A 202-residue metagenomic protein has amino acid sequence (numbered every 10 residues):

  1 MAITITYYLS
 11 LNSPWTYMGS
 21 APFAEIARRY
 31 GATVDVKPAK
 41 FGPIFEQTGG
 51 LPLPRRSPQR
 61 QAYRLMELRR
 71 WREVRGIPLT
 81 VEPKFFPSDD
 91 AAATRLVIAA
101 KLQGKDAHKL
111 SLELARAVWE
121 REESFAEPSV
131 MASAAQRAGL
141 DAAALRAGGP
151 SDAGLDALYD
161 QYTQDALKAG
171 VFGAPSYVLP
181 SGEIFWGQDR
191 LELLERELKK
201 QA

Functional and structural regions predicted by a protein language model:
I3-T6, N12-A32, L102-K105, K109 (+1 more regions): C-terminal cap of thioredoxin/glutaredoxin-like
L11, Y17-V118: Structural alpha/beta surface segment adjacent to cysteine/selenocysteine redox centers across thiol/disulfide enzymes
